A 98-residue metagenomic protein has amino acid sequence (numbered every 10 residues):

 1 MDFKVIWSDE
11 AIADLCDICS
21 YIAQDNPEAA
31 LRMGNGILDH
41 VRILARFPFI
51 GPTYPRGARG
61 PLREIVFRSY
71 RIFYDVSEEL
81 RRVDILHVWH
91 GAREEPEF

Functional and structural regions predicted by a protein language model:
M1-L62, E79, P96-F98: Basic, Lys/Arg-enriched alpha-helical interface segments
F67-R71, D75-F98: Enriched for short, Lys/Arg-rich terminal
